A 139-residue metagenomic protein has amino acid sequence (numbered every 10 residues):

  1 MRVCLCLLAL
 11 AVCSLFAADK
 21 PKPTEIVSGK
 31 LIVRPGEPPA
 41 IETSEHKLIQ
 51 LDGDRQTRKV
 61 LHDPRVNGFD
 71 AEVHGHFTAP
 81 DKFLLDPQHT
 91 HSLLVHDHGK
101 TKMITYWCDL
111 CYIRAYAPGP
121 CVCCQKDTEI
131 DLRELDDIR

Functional and structural regions predicted by a protein language model:
A9-A17: Hydrophobic h-region of N-terminal signal peptides that target proteins for export in Gram-negative bacteria
K20-E37, G75: Structural detector for short beta-strands of small beta-barrel domains
G36-D54: OB-fold (S1/OB) nucleic-acid-binding surfaces
Q56-V73: Short nucleic-acid-contacting surface segments enriched for D/E, G, S/T with interspersed K/R
T78-K100: OB-fold/S1-family single-stranded nucleic acid-binding modules
D109-L110, C121-C124: Short, cysteine/histidine-rich loop/knuckle motifs that typically chelate Zn2+
A115-Y116, E129: Short functional micro-motifs and their immediate structural scaffolds
C124-L135: Short Cys/His-rich micro-motifs in 6-15 aa windows
